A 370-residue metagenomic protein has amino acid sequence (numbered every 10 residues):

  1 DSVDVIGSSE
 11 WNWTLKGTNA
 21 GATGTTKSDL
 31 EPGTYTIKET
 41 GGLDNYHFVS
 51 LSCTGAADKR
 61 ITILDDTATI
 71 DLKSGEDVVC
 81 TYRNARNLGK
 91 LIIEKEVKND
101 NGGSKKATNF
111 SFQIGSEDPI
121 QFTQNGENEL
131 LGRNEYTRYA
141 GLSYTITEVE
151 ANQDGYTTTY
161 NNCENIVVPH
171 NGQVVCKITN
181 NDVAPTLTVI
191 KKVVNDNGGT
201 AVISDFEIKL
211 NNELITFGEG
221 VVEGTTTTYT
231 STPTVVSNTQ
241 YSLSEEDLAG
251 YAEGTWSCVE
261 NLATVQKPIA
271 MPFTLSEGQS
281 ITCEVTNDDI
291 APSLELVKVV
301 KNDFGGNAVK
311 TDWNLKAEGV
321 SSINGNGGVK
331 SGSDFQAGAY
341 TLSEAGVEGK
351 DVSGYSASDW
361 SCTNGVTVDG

Functional and structural regions predicted by a protein language model:
D1-G370: Solvent-exposed loop/turn and edge beta-strand elements of beta-rich ligand-binding domains
